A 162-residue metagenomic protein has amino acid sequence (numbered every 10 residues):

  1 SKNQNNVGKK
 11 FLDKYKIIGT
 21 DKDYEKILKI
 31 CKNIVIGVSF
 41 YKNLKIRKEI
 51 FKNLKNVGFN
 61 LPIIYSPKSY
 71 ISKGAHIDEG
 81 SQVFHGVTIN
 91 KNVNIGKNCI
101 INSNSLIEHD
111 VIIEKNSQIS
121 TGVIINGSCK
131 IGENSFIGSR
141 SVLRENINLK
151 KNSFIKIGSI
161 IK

Functional and structural regions predicted by a protein language model:
S1-Q4: A short beta-strand-loop structural module common to alpha/beta enzyme folds
N6-S66, Y70: Phosphate-bearing ligand-interacting subdomains that bind or position ATP/ADP/UDP/GDP/NAD(P) or nucleotide-linked
I63-K162: Structural signal for interior beta-strand "rungs" in well-ordered beta-sheet cores of soluble enzyme domains
